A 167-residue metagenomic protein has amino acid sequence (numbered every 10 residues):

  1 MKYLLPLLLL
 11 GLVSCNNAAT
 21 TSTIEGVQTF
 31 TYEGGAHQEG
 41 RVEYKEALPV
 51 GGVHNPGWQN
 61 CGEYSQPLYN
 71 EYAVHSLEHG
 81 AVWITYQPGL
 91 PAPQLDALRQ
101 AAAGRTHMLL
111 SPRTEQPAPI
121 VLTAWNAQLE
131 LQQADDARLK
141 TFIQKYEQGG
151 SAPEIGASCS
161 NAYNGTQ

Functional and structural regions predicted by a protein language model:
M1-L4: Positively charged n-region of N-terminal signal peptides that target proteins for export
G11-S14: C-terminal motif of bacterial Sec signal peptides marking the signal peptidase cleavage site
N16-A18: Bacterial signal peptide processing site
S22-V74: Surface-exposed, low-hydrophobicity interaction/linker segments
L48-V50, L90, Q116, Q128: Residues that cap or initiate secondary-structure elements
Q66-G104, M108-L109: Mid-length scaffold segments of soluble, non-membrane domains
A97, G104-Q167: Helix-rich interaction surfaces within compact, conserved domain-sized segments that mediate assembly or partner
